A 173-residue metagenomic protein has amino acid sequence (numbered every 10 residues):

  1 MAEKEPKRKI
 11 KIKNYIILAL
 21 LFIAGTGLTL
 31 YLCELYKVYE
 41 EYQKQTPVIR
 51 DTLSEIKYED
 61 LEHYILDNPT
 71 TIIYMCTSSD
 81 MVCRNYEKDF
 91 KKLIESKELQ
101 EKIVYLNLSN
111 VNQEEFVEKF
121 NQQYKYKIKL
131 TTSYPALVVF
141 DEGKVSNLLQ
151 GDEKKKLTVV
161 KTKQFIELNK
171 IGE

Functional and structural regions predicted by a protein language model:
A2-T70, V159-E173: N-terminal leader/targeting and pre-domain segments
R50-K57, L99-K119: Thiol-based oxidoreductase modules, predominantly thioredoxin-like and allied folds used for disulfide exchange
S54, S79-C83, Q113-E114, K155 (+1 more regions): Solvent-exposed, acidic/flexible segments
D60-K102: Local sequence-structure signature of Cys/Sec-based thiol-disulfide redox active-site neighborhoods
M75-S78, L106-S109, F140-E142, Q150-D152: Active-site-proximal beta-strand/loop segments in catalytic clefts of secreted hydrolases
V82-R84, Q113-V117, V145-L149: Extracytoplasmic/secreted cell-surface and envelope-processing proteins
F120-K125: N-terminal post-signal-peptidase region of extra-cytosolic proteins
T131-E173: Non-catalytic, surface beta->alpha helical segment in thiol-disulfide oxidoreductase systems
